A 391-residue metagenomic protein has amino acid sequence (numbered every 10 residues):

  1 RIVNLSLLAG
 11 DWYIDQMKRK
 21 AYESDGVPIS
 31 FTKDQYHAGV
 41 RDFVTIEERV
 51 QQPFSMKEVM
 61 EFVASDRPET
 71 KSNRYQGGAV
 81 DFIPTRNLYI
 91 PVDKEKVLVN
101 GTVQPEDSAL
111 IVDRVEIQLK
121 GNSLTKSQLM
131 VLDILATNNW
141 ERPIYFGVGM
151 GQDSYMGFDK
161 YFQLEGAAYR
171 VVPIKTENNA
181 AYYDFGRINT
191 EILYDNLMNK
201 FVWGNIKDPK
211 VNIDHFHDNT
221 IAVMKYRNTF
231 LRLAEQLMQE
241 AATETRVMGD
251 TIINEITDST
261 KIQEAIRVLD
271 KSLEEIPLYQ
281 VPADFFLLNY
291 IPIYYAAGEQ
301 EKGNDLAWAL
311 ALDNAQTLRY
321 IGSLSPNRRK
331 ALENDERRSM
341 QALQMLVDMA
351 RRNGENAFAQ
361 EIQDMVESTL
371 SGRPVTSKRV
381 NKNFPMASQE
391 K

Functional and structural regions predicted by a protein language model:
R1-K391: ER/secretory pathway lumenal C-terminal domains and tails of membrane proteins involved in glycoprotein biogenesis
